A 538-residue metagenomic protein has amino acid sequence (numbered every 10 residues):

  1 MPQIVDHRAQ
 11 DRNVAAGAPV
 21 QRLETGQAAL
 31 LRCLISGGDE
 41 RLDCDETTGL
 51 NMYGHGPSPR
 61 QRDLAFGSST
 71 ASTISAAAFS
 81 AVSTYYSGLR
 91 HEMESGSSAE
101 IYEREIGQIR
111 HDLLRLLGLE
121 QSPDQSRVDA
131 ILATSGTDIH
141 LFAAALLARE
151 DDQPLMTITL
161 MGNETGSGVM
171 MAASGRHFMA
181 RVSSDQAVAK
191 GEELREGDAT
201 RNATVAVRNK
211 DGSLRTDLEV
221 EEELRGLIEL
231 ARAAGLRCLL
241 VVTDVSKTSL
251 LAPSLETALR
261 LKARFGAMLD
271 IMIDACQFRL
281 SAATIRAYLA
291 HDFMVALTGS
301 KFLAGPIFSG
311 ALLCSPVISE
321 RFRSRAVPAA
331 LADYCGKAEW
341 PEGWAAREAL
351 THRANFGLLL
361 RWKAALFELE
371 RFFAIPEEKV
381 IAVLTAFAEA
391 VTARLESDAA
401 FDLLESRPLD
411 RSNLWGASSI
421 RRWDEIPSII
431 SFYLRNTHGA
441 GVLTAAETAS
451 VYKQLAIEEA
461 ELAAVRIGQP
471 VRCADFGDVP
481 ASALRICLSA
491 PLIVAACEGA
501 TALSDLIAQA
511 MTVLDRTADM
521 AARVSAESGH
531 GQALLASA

Functional and structural regions predicted by a protein language model:
M1, C473-A538: PLP-dependent enzyme catalytic core of the Aspartate aminotransferase-like
H7-M52, P59, S69-D138, L146-Q153 (+3 more regions): Conserved N-terminal alpha-helix of the aminotransferase class I/II PLP-enzyme fold
C33-A81, S98, D217-L227, I457-G477 (+1 more regions): Extracellular distal adhesion/interaction modules in secreted or cell-surface proteins
A78-L89, E103-R110, D217-L227, A252-R264 (+5 more regions): Well-ordered, non-membrane alpha-helical segments in soluble/globular domains
Y102-E120, A463-A474, A490-L492, E498: Disordered regulatory segments flanking catalytic cores
I131-G136, H140-A349, N355: Conserved PLP-enzyme active-site core in the AAT-like
S300-W423, T517: Active-site C-terminal subdomain of aminotransferase-like
L369-A483: Conserved small-domain helix->loop->beta segment predominantly found in fold-type I
